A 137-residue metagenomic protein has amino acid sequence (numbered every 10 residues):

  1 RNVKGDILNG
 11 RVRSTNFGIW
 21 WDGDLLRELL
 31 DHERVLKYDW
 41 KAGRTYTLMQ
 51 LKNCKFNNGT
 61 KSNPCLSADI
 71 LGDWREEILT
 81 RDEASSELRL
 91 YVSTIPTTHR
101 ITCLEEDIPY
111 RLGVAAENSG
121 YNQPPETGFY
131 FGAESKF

Functional and structural regions predicted by a protein language model:
R1-F137: Beta-propeller-forming repeat regions
